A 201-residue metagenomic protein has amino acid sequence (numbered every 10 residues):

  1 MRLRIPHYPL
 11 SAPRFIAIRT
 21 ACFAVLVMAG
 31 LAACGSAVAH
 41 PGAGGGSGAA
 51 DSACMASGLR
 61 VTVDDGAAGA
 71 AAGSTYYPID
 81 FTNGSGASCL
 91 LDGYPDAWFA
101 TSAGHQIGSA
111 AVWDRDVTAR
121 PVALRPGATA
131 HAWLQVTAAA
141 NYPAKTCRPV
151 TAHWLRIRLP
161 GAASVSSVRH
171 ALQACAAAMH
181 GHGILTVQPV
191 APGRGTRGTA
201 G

Functional and structural regions predicted by a protein language model:
G30-A33: C-terminal motif of bacterial Sec signal peptides marking the signal peptidase cleavage site
G35-V38: Bacterial signal peptide processing site
G44-A71: Low-complexity, acidic Ser/Thr/Pro/Gly-rich terminal tails and inter-domain linkers that flank the onset of structured
A71-P78, V150-A152: Short, solvent-exposed loop/turn segments enriched in Ser/Thr/Gly
I79-G86: Asparagine-centered strand-capping/turn motif at beta-strand->loop junctions
G86-P95: Short, hydrophobic/aromatic beta-strand segments
V112-N141: Intrinsically disordered, low-complexity Pro/Gly/Ser/Thr-rich segments with frequent PxxP/GP/PP motifs and embedded
A140-G183: Terminal connector regions
